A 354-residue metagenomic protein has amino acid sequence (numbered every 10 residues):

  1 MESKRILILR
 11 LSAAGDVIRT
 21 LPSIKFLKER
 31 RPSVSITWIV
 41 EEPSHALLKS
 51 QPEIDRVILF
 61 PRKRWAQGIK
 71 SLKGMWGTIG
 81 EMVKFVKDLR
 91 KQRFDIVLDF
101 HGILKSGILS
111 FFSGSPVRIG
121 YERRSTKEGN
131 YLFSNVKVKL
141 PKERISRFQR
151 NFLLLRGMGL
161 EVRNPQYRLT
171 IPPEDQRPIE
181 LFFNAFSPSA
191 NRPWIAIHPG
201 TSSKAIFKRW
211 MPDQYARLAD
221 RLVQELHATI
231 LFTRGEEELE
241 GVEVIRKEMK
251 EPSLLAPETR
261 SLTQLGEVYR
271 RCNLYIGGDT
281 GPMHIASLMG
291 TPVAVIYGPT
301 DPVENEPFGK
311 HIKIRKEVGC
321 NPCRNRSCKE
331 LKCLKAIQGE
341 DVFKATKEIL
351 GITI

Functional and structural regions predicted by a protein language model:
M1-I354: Catalytic machinery of carbohydrate-active enzymes, primarily nucleotide-sugar-dependent glycosyltransferases
